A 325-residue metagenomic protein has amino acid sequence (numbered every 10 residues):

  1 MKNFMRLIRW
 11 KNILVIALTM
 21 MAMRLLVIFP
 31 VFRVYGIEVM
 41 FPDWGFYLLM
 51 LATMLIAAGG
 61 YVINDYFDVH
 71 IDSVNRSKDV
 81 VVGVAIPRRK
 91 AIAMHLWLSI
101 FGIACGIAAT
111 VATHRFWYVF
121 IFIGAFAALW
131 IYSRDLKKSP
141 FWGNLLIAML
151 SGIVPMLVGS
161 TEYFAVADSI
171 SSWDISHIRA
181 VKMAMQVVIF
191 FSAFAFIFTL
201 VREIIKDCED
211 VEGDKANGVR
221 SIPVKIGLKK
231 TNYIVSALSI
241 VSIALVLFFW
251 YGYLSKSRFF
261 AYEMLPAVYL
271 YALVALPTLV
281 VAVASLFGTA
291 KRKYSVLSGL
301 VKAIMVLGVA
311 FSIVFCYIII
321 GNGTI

Functional and structural regions predicted by a protein language model:
K2-L7, K11-V15, R134, G152-P155 (+1 more regions): C-terminal membrane-associated helical module and adjoining short loops/tails
K2-R6, D79-S172: Intramembrane alpha-helical segments
A17-F67, I107, W117-W130, R179-I205: Membrane-embedded alpha-helical segments that form the functional core of polytopic membrane enzymes, especially those
M20-M21, T53, S99-I100, F126-L129 (+3 more regions): Residue-level recognition of pore/gate-forming positions within transmembrane alpha-helices of multi-pass
V31-F32, V69-R76, F164-W173: Peri-membrane helix termini and adjoining interfacial loops of integral membrane proteins
L51, V69-I123, G218-S257, A267: Multi-pass membrane catalytic core of lipid/isoprenoid biosynthesis enzymes
L51-L55, G59, H95, G102 (+4 more regions): Small-residue hotspots
D65, H70, A127-P140, D207 (+1 more regions): C-terminal ends of transmembrane helices
